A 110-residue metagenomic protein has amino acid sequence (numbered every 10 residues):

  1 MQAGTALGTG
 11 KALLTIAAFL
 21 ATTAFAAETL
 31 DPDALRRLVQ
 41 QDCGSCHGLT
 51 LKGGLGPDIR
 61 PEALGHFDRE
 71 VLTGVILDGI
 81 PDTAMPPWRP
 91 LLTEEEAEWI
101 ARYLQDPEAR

Functional and structural regions predicted by a protein language model:
Q2-L14: Bacterial N-terminal signal peptides that target proteins for export
K11-T23: Bacterial N-terminal signal peptides
E28-K52, V71-D78: Sequence/structural segment immediately N-terminal to covalent heme-attachment motifs in c-type and related
K52, A109-R110: Charged, solvent-exposed alpha-helical segments that act as regulatory interaction surfaces
L55-R60: Short cysteine/histidine-rich zinc-coordinating motifs and their immediately flanking basic loops
P61-A109: Extracytoplasmic electron-transfer domains, predominantly the class I c-type cytochrome c fold
